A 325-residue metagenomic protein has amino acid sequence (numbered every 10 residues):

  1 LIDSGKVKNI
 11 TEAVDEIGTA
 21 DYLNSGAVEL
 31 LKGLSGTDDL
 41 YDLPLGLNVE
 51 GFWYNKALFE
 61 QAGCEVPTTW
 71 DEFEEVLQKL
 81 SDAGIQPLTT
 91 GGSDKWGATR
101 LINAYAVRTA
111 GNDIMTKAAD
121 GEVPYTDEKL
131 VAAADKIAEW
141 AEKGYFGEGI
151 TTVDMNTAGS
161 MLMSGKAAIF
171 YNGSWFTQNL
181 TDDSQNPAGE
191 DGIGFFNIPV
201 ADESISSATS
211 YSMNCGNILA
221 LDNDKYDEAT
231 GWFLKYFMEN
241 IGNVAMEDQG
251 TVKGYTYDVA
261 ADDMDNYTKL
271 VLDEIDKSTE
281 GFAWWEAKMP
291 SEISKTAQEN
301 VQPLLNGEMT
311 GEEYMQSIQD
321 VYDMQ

Functional and structural regions predicted by a protein language model:
L1-G51, E74, L101-A106, K129 (+1 more regions): Hinge/lid segment of periplasmic solute-binding proteins
K6-K8, G84-Q86, S164-N172: Alpha-to-beta junction loops
T11-G26, E65, T109-A132, D183-A188 (+3 more regions): Short, solvent-exposed loop/beta-turn-alpha elements that line the ligand-binding surface or hinge of extracytoplasmic
S35-L45, E50, E74-V123, A138: Extracytoplasmic/periplasmic solute-binding protein
P44, A118-A119, M213, Q249-V259 (+1 more regions): C-terminal capping/gating helix-and-loop segments adjacent to ligand/active sites or protein-protein/ligand interfaces
Q61-A62, K143, S184-Q249: Extracytoplasmic/periplasmic substrate-recognition and gating elements
W70-E75, G149-M163: Short helix-initiation/N-cap motifs at beta->coil->alpha
L77-K79, A119-I150: Glycine-centered hinge/linker elements that transmit conformational signals in sensory and ligand-binding systems
